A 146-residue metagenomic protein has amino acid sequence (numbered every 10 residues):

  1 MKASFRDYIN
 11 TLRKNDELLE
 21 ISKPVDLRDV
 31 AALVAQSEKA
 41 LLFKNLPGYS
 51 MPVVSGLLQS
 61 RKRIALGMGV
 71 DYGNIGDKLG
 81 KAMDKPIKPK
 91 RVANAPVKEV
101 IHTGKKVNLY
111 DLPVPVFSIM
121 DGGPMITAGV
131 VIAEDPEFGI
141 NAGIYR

Functional and structural regions predicted by a protein language model:
M1-R146: Extended, highly charged
